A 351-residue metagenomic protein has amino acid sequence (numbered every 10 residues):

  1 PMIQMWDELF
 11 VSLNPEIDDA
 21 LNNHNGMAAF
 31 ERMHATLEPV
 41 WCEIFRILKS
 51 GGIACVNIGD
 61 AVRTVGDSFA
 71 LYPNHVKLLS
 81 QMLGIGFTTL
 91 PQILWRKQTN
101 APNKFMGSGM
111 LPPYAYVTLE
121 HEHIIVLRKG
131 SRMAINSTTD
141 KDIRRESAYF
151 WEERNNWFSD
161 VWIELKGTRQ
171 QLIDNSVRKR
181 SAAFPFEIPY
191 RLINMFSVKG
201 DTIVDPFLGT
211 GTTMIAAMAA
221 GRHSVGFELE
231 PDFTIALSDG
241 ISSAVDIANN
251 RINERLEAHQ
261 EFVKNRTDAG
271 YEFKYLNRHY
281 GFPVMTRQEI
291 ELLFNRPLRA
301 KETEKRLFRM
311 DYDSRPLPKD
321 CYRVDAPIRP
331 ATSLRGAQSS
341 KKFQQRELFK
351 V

Functional and structural regions predicted by a protein language model:
P1-M106, Y114-A115, F150-V351: S-adenosyl-L-methionine-dependent nucleic acid methyltransferase catalytic domains
G109-L111, R144: Active-site-adjacent substrate-recognition loops and nearby beta-strands within hydrolase catalytic domains
A115-M133: Conserved beta strand-loop-helix elements of the APE1-like EEP
R132-T138, R154-W157: Proline-centered turn/helix-capping motifs that create local helix->coil transitions or kinks
T138-W151: Active-site-adjacent helix-turn-beta-strand microarchitecture at beta-sheet edges that either contains or buttresses
